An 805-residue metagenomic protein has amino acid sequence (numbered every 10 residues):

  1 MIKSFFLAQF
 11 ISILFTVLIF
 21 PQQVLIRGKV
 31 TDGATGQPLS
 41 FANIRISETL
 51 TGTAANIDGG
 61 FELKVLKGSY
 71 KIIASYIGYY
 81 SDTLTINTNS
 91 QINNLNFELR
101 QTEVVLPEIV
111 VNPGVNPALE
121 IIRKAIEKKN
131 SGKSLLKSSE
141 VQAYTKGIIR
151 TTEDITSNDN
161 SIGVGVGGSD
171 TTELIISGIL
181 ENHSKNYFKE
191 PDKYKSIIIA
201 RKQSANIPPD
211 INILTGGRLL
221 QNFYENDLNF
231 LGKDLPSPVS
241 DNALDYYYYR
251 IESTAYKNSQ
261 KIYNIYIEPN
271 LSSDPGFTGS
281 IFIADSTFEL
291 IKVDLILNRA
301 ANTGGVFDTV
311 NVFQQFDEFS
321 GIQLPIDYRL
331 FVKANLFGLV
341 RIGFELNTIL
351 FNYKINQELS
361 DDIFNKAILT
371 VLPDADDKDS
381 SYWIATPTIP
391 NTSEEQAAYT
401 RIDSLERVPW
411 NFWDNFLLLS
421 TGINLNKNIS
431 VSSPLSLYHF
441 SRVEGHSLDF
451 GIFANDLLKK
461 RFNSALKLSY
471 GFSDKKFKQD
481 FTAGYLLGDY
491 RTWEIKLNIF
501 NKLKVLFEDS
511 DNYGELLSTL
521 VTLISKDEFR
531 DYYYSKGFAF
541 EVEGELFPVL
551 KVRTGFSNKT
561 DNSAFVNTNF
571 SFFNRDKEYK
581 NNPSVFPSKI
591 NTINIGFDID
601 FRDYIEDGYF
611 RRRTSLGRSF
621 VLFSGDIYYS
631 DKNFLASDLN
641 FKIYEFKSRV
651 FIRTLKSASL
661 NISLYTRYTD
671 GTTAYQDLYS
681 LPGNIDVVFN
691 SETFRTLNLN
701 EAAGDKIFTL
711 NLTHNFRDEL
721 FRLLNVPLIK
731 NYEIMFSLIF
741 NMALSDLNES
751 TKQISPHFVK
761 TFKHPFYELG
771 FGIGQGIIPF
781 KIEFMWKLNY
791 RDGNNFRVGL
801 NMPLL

Functional and structural regions predicted by a protein language model:
Q22, G28-L39: Structural motif
G36-S40, E62-S69: Short Pro-Gly-centered beta-turn/loop motif in secreted/extracellular proteins
I46-E48, I73-L84: A short, solvent-exposed loop/turn motif at the edges and junctions of modular extracellular/periplasmic domains
T49-G60: Short, acidic Ser/Thr/Gly-rich low-complexity loop/linker segments typical of extracellular and cell-surface proteins
T53-A54, Y80-N94: Structured interaction patches on ligand/partner-binding surfaces of diverse proteins
N87-P113: Extracellular beta-sheet/turn segments enriched in Thr/Pro/Gly and aliphatic residues
E103, E108, N112-I262, E268-G276 (+5 more regions): Structured extracytoplasmic
L235, I368-Y470, D474-L805: Exposed, low-structure sequence patches enriched in small/polar residues
